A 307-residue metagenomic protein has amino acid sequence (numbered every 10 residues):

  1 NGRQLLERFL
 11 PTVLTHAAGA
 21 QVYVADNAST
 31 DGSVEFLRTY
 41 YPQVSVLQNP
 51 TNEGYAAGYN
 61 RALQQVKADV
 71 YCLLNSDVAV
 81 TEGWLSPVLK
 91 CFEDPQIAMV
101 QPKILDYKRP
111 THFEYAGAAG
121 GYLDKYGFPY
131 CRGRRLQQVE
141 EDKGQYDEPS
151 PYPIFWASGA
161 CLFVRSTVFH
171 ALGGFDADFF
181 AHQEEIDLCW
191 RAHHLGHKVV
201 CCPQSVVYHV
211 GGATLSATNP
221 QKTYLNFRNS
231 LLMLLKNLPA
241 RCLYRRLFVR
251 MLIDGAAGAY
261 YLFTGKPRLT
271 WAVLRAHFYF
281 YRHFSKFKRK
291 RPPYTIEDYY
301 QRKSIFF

Functional and structural regions predicted by a protein language model:
P11-A20: Short, acidic, metal-binding catalytic loop of nucleotide-sugar glycosyltransferases
T12, D26-E35, T51: A conserved acidic beta->alpha catalytic loop
G19-A28, L47-N49: Short beta-strand/loop segment that forms part of the nucleotide-sugar
N49-V66, S76: Glycine-rich, basic loop-to-helix element that forms the pyrophosphate-binding segment of sugar-nucleotide handling
Y71: Short aromatic/hydrophobic "clamp" motif used to bind/position activated sugar donors
A79-F128: Conserved donor NDP-sugar-binding/catalytic core segment of glycosyltransferases
D147-P149, P153-V206: A short, conserved alpha-helix in the catalytic core of glycosyltransferases
L195-R289, E297-Y300: Active-site-adjacent helix/loop segment of glycosyltransferases that harbors family-specific signature motifs
